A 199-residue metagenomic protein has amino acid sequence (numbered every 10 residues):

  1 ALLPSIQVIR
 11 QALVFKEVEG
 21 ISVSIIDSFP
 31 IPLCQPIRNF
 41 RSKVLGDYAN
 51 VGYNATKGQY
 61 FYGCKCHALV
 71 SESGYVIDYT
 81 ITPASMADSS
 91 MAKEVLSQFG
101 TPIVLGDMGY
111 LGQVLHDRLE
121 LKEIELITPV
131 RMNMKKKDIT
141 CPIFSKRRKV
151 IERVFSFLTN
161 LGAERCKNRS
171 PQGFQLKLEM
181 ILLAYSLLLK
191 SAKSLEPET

Functional and structural regions predicted by a protein language model:
A1-T199: Short alpha-helical elements
